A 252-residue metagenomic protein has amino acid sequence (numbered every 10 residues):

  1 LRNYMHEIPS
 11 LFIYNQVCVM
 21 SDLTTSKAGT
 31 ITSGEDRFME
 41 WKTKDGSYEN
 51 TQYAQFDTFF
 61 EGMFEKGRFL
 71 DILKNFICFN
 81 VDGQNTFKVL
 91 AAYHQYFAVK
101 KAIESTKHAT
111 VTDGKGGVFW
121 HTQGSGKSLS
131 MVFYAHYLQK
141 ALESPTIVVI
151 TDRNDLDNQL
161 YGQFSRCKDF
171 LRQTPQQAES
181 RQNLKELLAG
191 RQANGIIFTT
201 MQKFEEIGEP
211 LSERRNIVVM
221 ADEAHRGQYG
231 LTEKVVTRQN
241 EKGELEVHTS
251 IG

Functional and structural regions predicted by a protein language model:
L1-T146, D155-L171, Q192-I196, R214-N216 (+2 more regions): ATP-dependent helicase/translocase motor core
S21-L23, R153, M201, E223: Residues immediately flanking
V149, I197-T199, V219: Hydrophobic positions in the central parallel beta-sheet of the AAA+
N154, P175-K185, T200-E206: Conserved helicase motor
L156, K203, R226-Y229: Residues immediately C-terminal
Q159, E206-I207: Phosphate- and divalent-cation-binding pockets in alpha/beta enzyme and binding domains that engage nucleotide-derived
E179-I197, P210-L211: Conserved motor-coupling elements within RecA-like helicase/translocase cores
S212-G252: SF2 helicase catalytic motif II
